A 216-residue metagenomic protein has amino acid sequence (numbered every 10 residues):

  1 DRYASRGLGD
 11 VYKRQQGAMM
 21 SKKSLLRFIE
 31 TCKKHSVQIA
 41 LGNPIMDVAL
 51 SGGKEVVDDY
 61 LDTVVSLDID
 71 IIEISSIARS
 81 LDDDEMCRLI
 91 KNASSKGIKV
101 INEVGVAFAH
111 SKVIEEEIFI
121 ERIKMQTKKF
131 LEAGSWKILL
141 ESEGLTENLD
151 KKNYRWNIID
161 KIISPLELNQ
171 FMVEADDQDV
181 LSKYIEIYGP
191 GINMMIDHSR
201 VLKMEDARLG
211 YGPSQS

Functional and structural regions predicted by a protein language model:
D1-Y12: Single conserved hydrophobic/aromatic residue that forms the stacking wall/gate of nucleotide- or nucleobase-binding
S5, C32, T63-V64, A93 (+3 more regions): Generic structural signal for hydrophobic
D10-Y12, I39-N43, I72-I74, V100-V104 (+3 more regions): Hydrophobic faces of well-ordered beta-strands that scaffold small-molecule active sites in alpha/beta enzyme cores
K13-M19, L61, I69-D82, L139-E143 (+1 more regions): Catalytic beta/alpha-barrel core
A18-T31, A49-D58, I77-I98, T146-I159 (+2 more regions): Active-site-adjacent beta->alpha loops and helix N-cap segments on the catalytic face of soluble alpha/beta enzymes
S66-I71, S94-K99, S135-W136, L166-L168 (+1 more regions): Glycine-enriched alpha-helix->loop->beta-strand junction motifs that scaffold or abut catalytic
I71-T146: Conserved anion-binding
I162-S216: C-terminal alpha-helical cap/extension of soluble enzyme domains
